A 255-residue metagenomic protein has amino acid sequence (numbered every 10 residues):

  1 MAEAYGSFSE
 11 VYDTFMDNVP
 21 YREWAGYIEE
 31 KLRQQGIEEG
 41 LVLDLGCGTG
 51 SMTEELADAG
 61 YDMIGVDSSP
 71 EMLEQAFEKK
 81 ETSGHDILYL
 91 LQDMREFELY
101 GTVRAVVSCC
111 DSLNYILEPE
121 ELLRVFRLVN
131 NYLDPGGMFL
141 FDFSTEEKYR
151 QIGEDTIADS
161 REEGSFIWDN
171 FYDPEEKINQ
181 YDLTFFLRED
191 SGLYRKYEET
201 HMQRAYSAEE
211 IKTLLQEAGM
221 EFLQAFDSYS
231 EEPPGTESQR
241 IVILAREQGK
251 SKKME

Functional and structural regions predicted by a protein language model:
M1-E38: Conserved class I S-adenosyl-L-methionine
L43, G50-E96: Class I SAM-dependent methyltransferase SAM/SAH-binding core
E98-A105: A short acidic, Gly/Pro-enriched loop at the edge of an enzyme's catalytic core that lines a small-molecule cofactor
C109-D111: Residues lining the SAM
L123-P135: A short glycine-rich, Lys/Arg-flanked "PGG" loop and its adjoining helix->strand segment in the class I
L140-K212: SAM-dependent methyltransferase
R204-E255: C-terminal lobe and adjacent flexible extensions of AdoMet/dcAdoMet transferase-like proteins
